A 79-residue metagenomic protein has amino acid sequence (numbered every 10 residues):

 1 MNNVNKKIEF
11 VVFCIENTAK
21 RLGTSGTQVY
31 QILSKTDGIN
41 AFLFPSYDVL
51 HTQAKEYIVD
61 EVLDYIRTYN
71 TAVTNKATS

Functional and structural regions predicted by a protein language model:
M1-S79: C-terminal alpha-helical interaction appendages
